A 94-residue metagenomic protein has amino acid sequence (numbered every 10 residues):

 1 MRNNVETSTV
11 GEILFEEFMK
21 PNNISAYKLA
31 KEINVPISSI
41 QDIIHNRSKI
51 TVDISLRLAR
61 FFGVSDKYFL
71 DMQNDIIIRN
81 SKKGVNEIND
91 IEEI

Functional and structural regions predicted by a protein language model:
M1-I24, D71: A short, Lys/Arg-rich alpha-helix, primarily the initiator
M19, A30, A59: The alpha-helix within a helix-turn-helix
N23-D42: Short alpha-helical DNA-recognition segment
P36, R47, F62, Q73-I76: The DNA-recognition helices of helix-turn-helix-type DNA-binding domains
S39-D42, R60, Y68-D71: Residue-level recognition of specific faces of alpha-helices
R47-R60: Short, basic-rich loop-to-helix N-cap that marks the start of a DNA-contacting helix
L70-I94: Short, charged recognition helix plus adjacent turn of helix-turn-helix-like nucleic-acid-binding domains
